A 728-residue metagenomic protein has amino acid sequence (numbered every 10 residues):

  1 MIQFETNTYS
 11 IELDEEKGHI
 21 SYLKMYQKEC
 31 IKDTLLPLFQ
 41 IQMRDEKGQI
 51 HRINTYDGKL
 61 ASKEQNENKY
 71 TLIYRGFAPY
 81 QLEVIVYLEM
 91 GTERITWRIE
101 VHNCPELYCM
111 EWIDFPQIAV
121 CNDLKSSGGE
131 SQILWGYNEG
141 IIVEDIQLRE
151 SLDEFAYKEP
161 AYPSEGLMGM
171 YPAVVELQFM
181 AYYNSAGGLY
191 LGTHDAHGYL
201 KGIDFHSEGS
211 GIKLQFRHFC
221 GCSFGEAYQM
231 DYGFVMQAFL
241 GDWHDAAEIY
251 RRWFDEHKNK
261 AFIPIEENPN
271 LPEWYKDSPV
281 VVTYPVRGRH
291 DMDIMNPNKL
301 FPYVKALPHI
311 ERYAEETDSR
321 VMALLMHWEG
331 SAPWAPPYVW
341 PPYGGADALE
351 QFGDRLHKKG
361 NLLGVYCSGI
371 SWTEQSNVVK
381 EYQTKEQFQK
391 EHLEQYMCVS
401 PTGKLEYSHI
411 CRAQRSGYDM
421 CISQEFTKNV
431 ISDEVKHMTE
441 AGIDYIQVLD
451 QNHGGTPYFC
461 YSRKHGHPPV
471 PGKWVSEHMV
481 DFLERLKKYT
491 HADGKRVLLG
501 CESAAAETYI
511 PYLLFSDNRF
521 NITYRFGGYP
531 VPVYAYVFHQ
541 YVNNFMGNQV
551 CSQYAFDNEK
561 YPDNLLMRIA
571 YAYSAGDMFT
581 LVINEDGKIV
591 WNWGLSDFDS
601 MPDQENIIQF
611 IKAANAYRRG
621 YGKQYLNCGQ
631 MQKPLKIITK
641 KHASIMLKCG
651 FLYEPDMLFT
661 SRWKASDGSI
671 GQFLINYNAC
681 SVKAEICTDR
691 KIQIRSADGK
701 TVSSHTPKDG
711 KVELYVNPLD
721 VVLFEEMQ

Functional and structural regions predicted by a protein language model:
T8, I99, G225-A227, Y313 (+5 more regions): Conserved, mostly hydrophobic/aromatic
Y9, L23, Q27-Y74, V84 (+2 more regions): Polysaccharide-binding surfaces and accessory modules of carbohydrate-active proteins
N103-F115, V143-G364, S368-K380, H642-F651 (+2 more regions): Conserved structural scaffold segments of CAZyme catalytic domains across common CAZy folds
F216-R217, A227, D231-Y232, V475-G699 (+1 more regions): Active-site-proximal substrate-binding groove within the catalytic cores of carbohydrate-active enzymes
V280-V304, S331-D347, C411-V430, K464-M479 (+1 more regions): The substrate-binding groove and active-site-proximal loops of carbohydrate-active enzymes, especially glycoside
Y303, A348, D354, L362-A441 (+1 more regions): Active-site-adjacent "subsite" loops/lids of carbohydrate-active enzymes
D419-I510, Y524-R525: Active-site neighborhood of glycoside hydrolase catalytic domains
T706-Q728: C-terminal beta-strand-rich structural cap/linker in extracellular carbohydrate-active enzymes
